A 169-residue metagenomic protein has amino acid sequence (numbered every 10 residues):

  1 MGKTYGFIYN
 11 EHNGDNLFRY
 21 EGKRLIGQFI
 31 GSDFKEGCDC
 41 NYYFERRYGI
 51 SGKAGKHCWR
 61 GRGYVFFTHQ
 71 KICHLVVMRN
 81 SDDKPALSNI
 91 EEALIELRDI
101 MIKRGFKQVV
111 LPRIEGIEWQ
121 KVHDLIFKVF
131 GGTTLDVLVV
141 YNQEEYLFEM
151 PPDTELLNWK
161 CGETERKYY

Functional and structural regions predicted by a protein language model:
M1-Y169: Macrodomain-like recognition of ADP-ribose-binding/processing modules
